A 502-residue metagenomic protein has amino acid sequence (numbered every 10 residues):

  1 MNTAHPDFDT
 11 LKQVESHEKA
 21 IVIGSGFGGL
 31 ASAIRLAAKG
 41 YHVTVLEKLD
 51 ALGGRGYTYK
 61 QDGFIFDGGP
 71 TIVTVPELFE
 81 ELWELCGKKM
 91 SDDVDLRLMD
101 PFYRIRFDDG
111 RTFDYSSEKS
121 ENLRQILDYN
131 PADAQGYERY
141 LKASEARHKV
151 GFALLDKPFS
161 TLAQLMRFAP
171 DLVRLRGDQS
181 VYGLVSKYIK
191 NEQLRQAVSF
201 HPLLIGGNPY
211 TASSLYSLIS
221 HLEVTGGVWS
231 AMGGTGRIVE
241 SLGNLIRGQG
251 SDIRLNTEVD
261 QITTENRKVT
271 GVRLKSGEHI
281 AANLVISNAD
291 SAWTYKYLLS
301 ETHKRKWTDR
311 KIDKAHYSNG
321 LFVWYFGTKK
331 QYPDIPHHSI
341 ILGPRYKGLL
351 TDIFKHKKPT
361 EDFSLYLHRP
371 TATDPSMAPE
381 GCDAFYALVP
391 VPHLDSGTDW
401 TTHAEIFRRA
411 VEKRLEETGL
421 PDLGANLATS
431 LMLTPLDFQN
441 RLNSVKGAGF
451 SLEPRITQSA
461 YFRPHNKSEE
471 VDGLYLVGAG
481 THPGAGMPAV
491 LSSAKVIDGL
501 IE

Functional and structural regions predicted by a protein language model:
F8-K149: N-terminal glycine-rich phosphate/pyrophosphate-binding loop and immediately adjacent elements
Y41, S251, L420: Short phosphate-binding/catalytic loops that engage adenosine nucleotides
P70, A479-I501: A conserved FAD-binding loop/helix module that cradles the flavin
R106-A212: Rossmann-like flavin
N191-I205, T360-Y366, P421-P483: A glycine-rich dinucleotide-binding beta-alpha-beta segment and adjacent secondary-structure elements that constitute
L218-T270: Helical element adjacent to the flavin cofactor pocket in flavoenzyme catalytic cores
D260-P379: Mid-domain catalytic core of redox enzymes that form a hydrophobic substrate pocket/lid adjacent to a catalytic redox
K329-Q439: C-terminal segments that line or cap access tunnels to active or ligand-binding sites in enzymes and enzyme-associated
